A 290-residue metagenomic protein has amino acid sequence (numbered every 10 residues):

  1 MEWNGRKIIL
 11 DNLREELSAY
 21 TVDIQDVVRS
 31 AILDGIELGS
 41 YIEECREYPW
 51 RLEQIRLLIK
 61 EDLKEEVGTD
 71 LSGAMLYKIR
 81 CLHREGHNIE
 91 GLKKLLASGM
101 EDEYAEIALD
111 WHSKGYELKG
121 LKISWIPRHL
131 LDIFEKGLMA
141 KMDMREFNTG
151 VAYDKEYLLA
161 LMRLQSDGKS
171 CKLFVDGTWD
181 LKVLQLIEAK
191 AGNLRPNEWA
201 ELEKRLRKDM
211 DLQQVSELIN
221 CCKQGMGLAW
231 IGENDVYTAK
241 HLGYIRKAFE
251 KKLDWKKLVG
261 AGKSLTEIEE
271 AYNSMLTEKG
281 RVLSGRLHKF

Functional and structural regions predicted by a protein language model:
M1-F290: General marker for long, soluble alpha-helical cores
